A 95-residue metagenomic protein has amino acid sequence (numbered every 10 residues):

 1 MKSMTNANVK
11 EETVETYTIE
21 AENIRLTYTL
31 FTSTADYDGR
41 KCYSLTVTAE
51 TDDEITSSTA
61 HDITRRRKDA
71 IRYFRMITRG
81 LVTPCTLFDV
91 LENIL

Functional and structural regions predicted by a protein language model:
M1-F31: Negatively charged, low-complexity tracts enriched in Asp/Glu with abundant Ser/Thr
K2, T51-L95: Mixed-charge, Lys/Arg-enriched low-complexity segments
A7-V9, I24, Y37-G39, L45 (+1 more regions): Short linear motifs in intrinsically disordered/low-complexity regions
K10-V14, A49, H61: Intrinsic disorder/low-complexity signal
E22-D38, F88, N93: A positively charged, amphipathic N-terminal helix/segment that binds anionic biomolecules
Y37-T59: A short, structured beta-strand/loop element
